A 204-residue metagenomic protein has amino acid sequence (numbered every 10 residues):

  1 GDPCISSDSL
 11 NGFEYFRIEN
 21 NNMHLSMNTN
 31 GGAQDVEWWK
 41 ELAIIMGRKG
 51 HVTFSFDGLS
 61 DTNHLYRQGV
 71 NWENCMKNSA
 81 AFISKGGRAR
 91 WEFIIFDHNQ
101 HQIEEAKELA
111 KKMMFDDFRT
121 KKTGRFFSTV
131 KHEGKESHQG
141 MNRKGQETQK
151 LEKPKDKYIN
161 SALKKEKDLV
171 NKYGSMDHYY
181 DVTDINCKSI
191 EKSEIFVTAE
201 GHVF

Functional and structural regions predicted by a protein language model:
P3-C4: A short, conserved beta-strand element in the Rossmann-like catalytic core that flanks the donor/metal-binding loop
D8, E37-W38: Short acidic active-site motifs
L10, E14, E19, E41-F204: Radical SAM enzyme [4Fe-4S]-AdoMet core and its adjacent flexible, acidic and glycine-rich loops/tails across
N21-M23: His-Asp phosphorelay/catalytic-motif detector in bacterial-type signaling
L25-T29, W91-F93: Conserved hydrophobic beta-strand within the GNAT/NAT acetyltransferase core sheet that lines the active-site cleft
N30-A33, L59: Short beta-strand->alpha-helix junction loop in the catalytic core of nucleotide-activated group-transfer enzymes
